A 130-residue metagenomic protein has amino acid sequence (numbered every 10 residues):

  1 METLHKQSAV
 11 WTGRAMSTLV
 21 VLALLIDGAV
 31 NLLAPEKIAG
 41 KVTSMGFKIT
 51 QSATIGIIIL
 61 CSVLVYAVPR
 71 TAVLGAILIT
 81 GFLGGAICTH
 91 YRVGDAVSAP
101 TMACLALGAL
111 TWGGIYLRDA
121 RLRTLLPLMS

Functional and structural regions predicted by a protein language model:
M1-S130: Membrane-interface extramembranous regions
